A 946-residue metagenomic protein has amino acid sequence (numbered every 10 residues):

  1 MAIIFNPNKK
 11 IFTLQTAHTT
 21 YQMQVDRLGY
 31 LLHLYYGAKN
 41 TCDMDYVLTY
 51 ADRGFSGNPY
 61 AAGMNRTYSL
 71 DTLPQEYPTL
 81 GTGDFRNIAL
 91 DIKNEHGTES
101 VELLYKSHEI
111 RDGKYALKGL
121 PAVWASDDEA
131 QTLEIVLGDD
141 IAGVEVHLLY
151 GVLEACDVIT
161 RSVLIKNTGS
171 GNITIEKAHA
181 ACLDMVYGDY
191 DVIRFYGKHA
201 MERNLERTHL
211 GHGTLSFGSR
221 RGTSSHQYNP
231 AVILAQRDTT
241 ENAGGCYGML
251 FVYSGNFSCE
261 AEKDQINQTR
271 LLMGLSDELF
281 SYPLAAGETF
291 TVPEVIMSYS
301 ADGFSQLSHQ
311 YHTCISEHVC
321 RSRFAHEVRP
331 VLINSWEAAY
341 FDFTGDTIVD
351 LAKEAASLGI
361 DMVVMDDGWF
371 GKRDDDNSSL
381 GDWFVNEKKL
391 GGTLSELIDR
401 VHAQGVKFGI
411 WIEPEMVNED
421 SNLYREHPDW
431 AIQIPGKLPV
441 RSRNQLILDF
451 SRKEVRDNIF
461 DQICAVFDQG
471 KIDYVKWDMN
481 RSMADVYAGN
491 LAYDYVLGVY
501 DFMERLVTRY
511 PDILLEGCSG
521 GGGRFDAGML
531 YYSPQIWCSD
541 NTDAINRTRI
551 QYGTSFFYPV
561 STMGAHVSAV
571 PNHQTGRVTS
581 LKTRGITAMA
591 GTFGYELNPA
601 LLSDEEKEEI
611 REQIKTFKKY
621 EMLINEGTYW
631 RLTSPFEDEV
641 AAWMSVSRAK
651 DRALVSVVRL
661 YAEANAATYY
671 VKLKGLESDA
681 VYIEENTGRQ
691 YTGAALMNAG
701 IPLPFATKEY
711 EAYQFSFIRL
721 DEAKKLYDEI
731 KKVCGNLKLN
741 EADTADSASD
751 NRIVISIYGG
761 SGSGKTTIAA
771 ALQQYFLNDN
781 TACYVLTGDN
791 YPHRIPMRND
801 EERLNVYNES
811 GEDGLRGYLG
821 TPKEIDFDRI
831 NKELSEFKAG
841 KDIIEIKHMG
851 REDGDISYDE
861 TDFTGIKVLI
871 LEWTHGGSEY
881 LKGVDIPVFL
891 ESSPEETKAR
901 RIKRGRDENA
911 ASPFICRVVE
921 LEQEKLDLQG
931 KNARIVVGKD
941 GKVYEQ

Functional and structural regions predicted by a protein language model:
F5, K10-T13, A17, Y21 (+3 more regions): Polysaccharide-binding surfaces and accessory modules of carbohydrate-active proteins
E241, S634-E677: Carbohydrate-binding surface patches
F324-D461, Y474: Aromatic-lined carbohydrate-binding/catalytic grooves of carbohydrate-active enzymes
K389-T393, R425-K582, T592-L597, L601: Active-site neighborhood of glycoside hydrolase catalytic domains
G693-E722: C-terminal beta-strand-rich structural cap/linker in extracellular carbohydrate-active enzymes
Y784, H793-G850: Conserved nucleotide-sensing/catalytic segment adjacent to the nucleotide-binding pocket in NTP-handling enzymes
I856-R904: ATP-dependent NMP and nucleoside kinases share a basic, alpha-helical "lid"
R906-Q946: Small-molecule kinase domains that catalyze NTP-dependent phosphoryl transfer to phosphate-bearing small molecules
